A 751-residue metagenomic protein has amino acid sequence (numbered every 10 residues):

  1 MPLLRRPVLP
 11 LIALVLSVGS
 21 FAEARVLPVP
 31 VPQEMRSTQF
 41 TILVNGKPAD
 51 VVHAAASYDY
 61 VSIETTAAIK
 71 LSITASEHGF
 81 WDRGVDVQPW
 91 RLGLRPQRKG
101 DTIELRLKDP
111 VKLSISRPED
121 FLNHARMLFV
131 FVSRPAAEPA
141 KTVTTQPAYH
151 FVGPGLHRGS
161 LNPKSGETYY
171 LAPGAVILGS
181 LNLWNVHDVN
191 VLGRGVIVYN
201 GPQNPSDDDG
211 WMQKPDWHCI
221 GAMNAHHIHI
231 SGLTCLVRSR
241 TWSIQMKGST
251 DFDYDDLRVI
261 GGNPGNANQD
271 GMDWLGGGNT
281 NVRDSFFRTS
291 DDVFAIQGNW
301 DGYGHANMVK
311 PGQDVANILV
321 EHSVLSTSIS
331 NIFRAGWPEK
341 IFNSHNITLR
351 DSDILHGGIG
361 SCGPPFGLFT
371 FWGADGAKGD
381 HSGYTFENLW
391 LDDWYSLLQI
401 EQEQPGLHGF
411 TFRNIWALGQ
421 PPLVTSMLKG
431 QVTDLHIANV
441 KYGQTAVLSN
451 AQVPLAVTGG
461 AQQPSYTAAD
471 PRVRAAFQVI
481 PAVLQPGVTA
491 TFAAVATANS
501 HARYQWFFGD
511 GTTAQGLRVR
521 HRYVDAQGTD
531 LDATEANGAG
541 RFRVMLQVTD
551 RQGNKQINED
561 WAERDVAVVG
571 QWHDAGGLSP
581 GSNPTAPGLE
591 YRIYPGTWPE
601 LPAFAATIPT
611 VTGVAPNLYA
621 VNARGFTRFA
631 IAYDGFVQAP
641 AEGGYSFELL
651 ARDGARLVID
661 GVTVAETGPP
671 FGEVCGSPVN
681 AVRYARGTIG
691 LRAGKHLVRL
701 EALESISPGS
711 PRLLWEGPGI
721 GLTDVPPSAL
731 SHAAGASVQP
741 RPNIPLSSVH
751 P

Functional and structural regions predicted by a protein language model:
M1-P10: Bacterial N-terminal signal peptides that target proteins for export
P10-G19: Bacterial N-terminal signal peptides
E23-V473: Extracellular/periplasmic carbohydrate-active domains that bind, remodel, or depolymerize complex polysaccharides
T65-K70, Q485-T491, A641-G644: Short coil/turn motif common to extracellular beta-sandwich-like domains
V111-L113, G538-V544, G694-H696: Exposed beta-strand face motif in extracellular beta-rich ectodomains
D470-Q571, T627, G717-G719, A736 (+1 more regions): Extracellular/lumenal mature domains of secreted and surface-exposed proteins
G570-P751: Acidic/polar, compositionally biased interaction segments
